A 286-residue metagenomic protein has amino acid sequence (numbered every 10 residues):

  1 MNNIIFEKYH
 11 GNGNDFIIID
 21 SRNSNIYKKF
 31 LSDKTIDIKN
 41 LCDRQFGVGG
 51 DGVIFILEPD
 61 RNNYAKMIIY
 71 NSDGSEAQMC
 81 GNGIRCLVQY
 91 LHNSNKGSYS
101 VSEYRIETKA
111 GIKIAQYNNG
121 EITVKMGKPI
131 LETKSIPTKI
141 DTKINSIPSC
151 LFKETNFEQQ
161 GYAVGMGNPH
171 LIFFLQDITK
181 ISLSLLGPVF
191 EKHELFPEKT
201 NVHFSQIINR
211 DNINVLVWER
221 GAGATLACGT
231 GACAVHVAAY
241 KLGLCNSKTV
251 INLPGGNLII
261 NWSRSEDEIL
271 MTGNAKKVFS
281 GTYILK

Functional and structural regions predicted by a protein language model:
M1-N119, L171-K286: A glycine-rich beta-to-alpha transition motif near the start of alpha/beta enzyme domains, typified by
M1-N25, K29, V124, I140-V164: N-terminal, positively charged, Ser/Thr/Ala/Gly-biased leader segments that form transit/presequence-like amphipathic
E103-R105, G111-I112, Y117-C150, N156-G161 (+3 more regions): Juxtamembrane transmembrane-helix boundary motif
